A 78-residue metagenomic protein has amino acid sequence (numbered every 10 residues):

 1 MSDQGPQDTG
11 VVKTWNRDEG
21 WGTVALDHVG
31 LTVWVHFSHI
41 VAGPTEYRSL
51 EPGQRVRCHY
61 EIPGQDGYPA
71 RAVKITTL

Functional and structural regions predicted by a protein language model:
M1-S2, L50, T77: Ferredoxin-like alpha/beta domains used as RNA- or RNAP-binding modules
Q4-D18: Structural detector for short beta-strands of small beta-barrel domains
D18-V24: Short aromatic-glycine-enriched beta-strand elements
L31-E46: Beta-strand/loop nucleic-acid-binding surfaces
G43-R57: Short nucleic-acid-contacting surface segments enriched for D/E, G, S/T with interspersed K/R
I62-L78: OB-fold/S1-family single-stranded nucleic acid-binding modules
